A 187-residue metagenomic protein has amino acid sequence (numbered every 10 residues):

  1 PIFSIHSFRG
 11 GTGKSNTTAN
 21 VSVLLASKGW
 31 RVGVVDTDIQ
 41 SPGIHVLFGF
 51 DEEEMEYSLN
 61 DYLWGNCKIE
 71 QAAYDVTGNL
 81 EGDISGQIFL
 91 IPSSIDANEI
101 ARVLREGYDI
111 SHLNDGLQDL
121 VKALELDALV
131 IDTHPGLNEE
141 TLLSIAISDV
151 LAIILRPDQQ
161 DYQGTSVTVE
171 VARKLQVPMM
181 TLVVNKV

Functional and structural regions predicted by a protein language model:
P1-I2, V184: Acidic-aromatic/histidine active-site loop/patch
I2-E70, A128: Walker A/P-loop NTP-binding active-site region of P-loop NTPases, recognizing the glycine-rich GxxxxGKT/S
S7, D36, P92-I95, T133 (+2 more regions): Flexible glycine-/small-residue-rich
F8-R9, V103-L104, A128, L155-R156: Short, contiguous strand/loop micro-motifs
T18, E106-D109, D161: Short, conserved glycine- and acidic-residue-centered signature motifs in active-site or ligand-binding loops
S27, S111-V187: Conserved catalytic-core segment of NTP-binding enzymes
I39-K122: P-loop/Walker-type NTP enzyme "switch/lid" segment
